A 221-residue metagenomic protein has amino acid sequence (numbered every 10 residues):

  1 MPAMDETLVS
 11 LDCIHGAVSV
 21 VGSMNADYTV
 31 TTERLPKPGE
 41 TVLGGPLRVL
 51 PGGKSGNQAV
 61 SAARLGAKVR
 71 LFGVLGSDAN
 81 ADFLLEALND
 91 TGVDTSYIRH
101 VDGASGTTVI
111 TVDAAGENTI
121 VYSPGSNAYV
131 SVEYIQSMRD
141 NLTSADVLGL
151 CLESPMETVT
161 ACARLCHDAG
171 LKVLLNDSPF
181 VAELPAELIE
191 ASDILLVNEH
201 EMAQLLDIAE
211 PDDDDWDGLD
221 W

Functional and structural regions predicted by a protein language model:
M1-V74, A79-E86, D90: Glycine-rich phosphate/adenosyl-contacting loop at the front of the ribokinase-like
P2-M4, G92, A128-E133, V173-F180: Short gly/ser/thr-rich secondary-structure transition/capping motifs
H15, A145, A191-S192: Short, well-ordered alpha-helix to beta-strand connector turns
S19, R70, G149, L174-N176 (+1 more regions): Structural detector of well-ordered beta-strand residues that form the stable sheet scaffold of enzyme domains
A87-D102: A glycine-rich helix N-cap at a beta->alpha junction
H100, I110-L152: Conserved phosphate-binding/catalytic loop of the ribokinase/pfkB sugar-kinase fold
S137, T158, A182-P185: Short acidic active-site motifs
L165-W221: Conserved phosphate/ATP/ADP-binding segment of small-molecule kinases
